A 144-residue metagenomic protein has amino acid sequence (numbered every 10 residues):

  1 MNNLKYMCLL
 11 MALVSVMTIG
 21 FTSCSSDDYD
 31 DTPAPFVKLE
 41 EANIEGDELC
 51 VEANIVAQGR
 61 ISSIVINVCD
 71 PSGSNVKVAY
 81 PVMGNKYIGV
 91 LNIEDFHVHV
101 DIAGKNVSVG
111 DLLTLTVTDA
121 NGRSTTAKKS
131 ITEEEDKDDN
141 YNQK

Functional and structural regions predicted by a protein language model:
M1-M11: Bacterial N-terminal signal peptides that target proteins for export
N2, D31-K144: First exposed extracellular module after export/assembly in secreted or surface-exposed proteins
V14-V16: Sec-dependent N-terminal signal peptides of Gram-positive bacterial secreted proteins and lipoproteins
T18-S23: C-terminal motif of bacterial Sec signal peptides marking the signal peptidase cleavage site
S25-D28: Bacterial signal peptide processing site
